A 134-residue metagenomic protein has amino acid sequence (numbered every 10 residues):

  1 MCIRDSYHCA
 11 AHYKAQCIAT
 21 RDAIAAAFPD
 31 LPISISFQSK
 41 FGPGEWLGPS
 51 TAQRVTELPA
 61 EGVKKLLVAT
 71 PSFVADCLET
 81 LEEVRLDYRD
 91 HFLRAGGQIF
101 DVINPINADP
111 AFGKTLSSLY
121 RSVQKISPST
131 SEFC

Functional and structural regions predicted by a protein language model:
R4-C134: Extended amphipathic ligand-handling, pore-lining, and cofactor/metal-binding catalytic surfaces
